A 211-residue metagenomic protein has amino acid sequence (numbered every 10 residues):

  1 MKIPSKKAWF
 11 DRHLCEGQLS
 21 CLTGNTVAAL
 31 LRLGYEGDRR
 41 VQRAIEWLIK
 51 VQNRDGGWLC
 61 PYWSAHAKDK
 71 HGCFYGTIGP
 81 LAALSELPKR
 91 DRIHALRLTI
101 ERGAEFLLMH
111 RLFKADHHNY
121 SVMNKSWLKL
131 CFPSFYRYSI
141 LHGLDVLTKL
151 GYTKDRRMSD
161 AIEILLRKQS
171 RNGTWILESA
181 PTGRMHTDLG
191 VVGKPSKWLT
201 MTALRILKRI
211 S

Functional and structural regions predicted by a protein language model:
M1-S211: Preference for long, amphipathic alpha-helical scaffolds in soluble/luminal domains and all-alpha bundles
